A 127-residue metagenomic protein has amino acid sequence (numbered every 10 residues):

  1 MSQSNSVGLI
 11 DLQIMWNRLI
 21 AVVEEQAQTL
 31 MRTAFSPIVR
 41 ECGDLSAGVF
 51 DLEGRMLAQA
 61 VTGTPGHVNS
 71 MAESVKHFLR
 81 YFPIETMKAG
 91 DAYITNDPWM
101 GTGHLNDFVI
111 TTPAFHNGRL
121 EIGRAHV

Functional and structural regions predicted by a protein language model:
S2-M71, V75: Long, charge-dense accessory insertions within large macromolecular proteins
V23, P65-D97: A charged amphipathic helix-loop-strand protein-protein interaction module that recurs in cytosolic assemblies
T33, F82-P83, N106: Intrinsically disordered, low-complexity proline/glycine-rich segments
D107-N117: A short, hydrophobic, proline-anchored segment that marks a local hinge/packing element in signaling and regulatory
I122: Ligand-binding pocket scaffold of soluble enzyme catalytic domains
A125-V127: Conserved small/polar residues in nucleotide/adenosyl-binding loops
